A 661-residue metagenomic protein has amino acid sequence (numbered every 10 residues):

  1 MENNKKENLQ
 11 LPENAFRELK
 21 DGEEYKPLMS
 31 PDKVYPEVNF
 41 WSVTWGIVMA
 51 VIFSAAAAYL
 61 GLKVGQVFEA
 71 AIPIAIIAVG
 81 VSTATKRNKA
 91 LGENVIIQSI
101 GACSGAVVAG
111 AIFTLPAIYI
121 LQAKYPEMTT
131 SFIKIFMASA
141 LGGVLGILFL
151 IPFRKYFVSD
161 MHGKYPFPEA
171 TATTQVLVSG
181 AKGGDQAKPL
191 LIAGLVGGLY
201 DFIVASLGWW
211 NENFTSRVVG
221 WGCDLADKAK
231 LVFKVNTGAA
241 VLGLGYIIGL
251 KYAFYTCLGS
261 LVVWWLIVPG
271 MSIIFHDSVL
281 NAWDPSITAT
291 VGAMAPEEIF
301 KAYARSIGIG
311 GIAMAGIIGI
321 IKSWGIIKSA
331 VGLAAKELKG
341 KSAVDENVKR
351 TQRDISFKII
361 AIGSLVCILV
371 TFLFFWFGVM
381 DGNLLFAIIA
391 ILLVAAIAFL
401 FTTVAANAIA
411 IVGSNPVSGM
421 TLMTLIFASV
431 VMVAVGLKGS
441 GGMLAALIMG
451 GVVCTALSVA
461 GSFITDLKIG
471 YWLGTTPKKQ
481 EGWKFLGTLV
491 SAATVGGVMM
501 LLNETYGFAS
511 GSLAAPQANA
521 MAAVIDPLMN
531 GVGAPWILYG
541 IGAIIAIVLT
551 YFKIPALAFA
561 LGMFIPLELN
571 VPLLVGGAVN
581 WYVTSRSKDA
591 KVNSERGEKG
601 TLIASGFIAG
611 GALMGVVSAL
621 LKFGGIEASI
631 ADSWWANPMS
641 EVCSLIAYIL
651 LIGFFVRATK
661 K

Functional and structural regions predicted by a protein language model:
E2-K661: Alpha-helical multipass membrane-protein architecture
